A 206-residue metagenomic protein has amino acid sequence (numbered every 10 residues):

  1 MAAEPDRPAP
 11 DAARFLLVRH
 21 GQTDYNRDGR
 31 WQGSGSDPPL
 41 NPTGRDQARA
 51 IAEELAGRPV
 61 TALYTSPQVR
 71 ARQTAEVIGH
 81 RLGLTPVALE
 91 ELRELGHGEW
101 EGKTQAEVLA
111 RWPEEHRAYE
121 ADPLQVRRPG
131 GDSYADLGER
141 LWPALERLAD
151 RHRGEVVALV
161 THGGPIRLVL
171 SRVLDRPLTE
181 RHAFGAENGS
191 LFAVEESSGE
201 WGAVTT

Functional and structural regions predicted by a protein language model:
A2-P5, P10-A12, A50-H116: Phosphate-coordination/substrate-recognition cap region in phosphate-metabolizing enzymes
F15, E155-T161: Generic beta-sheet signal
H20, G44, H162: Short, conserved phosphate/pyrophosphate- and ester-handling motifs at nucleotide-, phospho-/glycolipid
T23, P165-I166: Short active-site segment of divalent metal-dependent hydrolases/proteases that encodes the spacing between
T23-I78, R127-W142: Loop-to-helix element that buttresses phosphate recognition and phosphoryl-transfer chemistry
Y25, P38-P39, H80-R140, A183 (+2 more regions): Phosphate-handling substructures
A56-P59, L148-E155: Glycine-rich phosphate-binding loop signature in dinucleotide/nucleotide-binding domains
P177-G202: Domain-level recognition of soluble alpha/beta enzyme cores, biased toward histidine phosphatases/phosphomutases
